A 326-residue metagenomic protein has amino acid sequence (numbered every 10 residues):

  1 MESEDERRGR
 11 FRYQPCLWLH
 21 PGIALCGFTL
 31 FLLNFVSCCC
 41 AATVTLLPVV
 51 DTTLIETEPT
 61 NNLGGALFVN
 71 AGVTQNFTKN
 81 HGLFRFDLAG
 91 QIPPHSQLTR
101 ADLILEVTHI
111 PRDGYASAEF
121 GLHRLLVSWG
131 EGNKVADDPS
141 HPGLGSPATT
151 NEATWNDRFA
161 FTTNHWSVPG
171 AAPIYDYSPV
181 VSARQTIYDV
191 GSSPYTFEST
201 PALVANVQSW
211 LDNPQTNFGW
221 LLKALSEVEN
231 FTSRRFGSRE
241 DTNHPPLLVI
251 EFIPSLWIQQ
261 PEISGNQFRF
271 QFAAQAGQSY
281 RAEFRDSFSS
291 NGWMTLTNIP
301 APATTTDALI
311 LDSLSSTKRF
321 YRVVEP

Functional and structural regions predicted by a protein language model:
M1-L19: N-terminal secretory signal peptides that target proteins for export/translocation
P21-S37: Bacterial N-terminal signal peptides
C40-I92, I110, S178, S226-E227 (+2 more regions): Flexible, small-residue-rich N-terminal segments that precede or flank a structured functional core
L47, P111-S209: Beta-strand-rich interaction/scaffold domains
F86, A101-L103, L122, P201 (+4 more regions): Residue-level detector of buried hydrophobic side-chain packing in well-ordered secondary-structure elements
A89-I92, T108-P111, L126-G130, A224-E229 (+2 more regions): Acidic glycine-/aspartate-rich tracts in secreted/extracellular proteins
T200, V204-P254: Proprotein-processing/basic-patch segments
I253-P326: Short, composition-biased motifs enriched in small/polar/acidic residues
